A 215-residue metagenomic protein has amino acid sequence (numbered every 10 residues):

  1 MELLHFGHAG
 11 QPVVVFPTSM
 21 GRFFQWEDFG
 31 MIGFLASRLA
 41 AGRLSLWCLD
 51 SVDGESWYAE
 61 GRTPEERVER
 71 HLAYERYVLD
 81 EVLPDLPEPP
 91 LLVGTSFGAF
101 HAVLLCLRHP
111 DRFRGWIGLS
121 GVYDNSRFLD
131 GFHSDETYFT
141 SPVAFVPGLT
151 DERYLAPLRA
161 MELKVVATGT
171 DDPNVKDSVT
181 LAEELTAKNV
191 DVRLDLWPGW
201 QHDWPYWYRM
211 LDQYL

Functional and structural regions predicted by a protein language model:
M1-L215: Non-catalytic cap/lid and distal C-terminal segments of serine-dependent acyl enzymes
